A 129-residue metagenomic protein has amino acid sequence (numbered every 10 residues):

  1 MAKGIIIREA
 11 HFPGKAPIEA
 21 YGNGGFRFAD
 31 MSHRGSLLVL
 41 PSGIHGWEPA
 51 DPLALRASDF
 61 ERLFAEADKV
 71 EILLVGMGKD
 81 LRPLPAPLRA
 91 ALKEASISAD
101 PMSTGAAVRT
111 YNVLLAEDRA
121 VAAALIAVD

Functional and structural regions predicted by a protein language model:
M1-W47: N-terminal, charge-rich interaction modules
H33-G35, D68-V70, I97, E117-V121: Short coil/turn connectors at secondary-structure junctions
L40, V75-G76, A123-V128: Short beta-strand segments
L40-A67, S103: Compact, glycine-rich, soluble single-domain proteins
H45, D80-L81, D129: Glycine-rich nucleotide phosphate-binding loop and flanking beta-alpha elements of Rossmann-like dinucleotide-binding
L63-D100: Mid-chain, well-packed structural core segment of small domains
S98-V108: A short glycine-rich beta-strand->turn/loop micro-motif centered on a GG-aromatic cluster
V113-D129: Short, glycine-/small-residue-rich phosphate/pyrophosphate-handling segment
